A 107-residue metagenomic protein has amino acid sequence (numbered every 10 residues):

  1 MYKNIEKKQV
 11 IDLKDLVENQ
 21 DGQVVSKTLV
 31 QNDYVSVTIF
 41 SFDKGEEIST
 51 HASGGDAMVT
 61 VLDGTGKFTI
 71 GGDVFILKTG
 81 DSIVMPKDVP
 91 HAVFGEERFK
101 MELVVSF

Functional and structural regions predicted by a protein language model:
M1-Y34, T69: A short, N-terminal "cap"/entry segment at the start of jelly-roll beta-barrel domains of the cupin/DSBH fold
Q23, S36-S53: Conserved short histidine dyad/triad with adjacent acidic residue
G55-K67: Glycine- and acidic-residue-biased ligand/ion/polar-headgroup-sensing regions
L62-D63, K78-T79, E97: A cytosolic small-molecule/anion-sensing beta-strand core signal
G72-K87: Short acidic-glycine-tyrosine-enriched beta hairpin
K87-F107: Ligand-binding loop in jelly-roll beta-barrel domains
